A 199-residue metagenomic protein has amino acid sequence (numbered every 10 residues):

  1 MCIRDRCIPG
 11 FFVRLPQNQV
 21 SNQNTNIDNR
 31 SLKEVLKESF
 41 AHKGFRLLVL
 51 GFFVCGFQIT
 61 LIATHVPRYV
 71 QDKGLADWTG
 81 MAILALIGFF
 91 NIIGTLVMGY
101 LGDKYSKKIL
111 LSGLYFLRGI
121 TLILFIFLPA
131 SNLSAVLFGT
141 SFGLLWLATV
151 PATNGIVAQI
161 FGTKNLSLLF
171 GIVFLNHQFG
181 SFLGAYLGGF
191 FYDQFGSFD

Functional and structural regions predicted by a protein language model:
R4-N24: C-terminal membrane-cytosol helix-exit motif in multi-pass small-molecule transporters
S21-L47: Juxtamembrane intracellular "pre-TM" segments in multi-pass secondary transporters
F40-Y100, K107, V150, G184: Extracytoplasmic gate region of multi-pass secondary transporters
F53, S134-A148: Hydrophobic core of transmembrane alpha-helices in multi-pass small-molecule transporters, especially MFS/SLC-type
V70-Q71, L101-G102, L187-G196: Interfacial helix-cap and linker-helix signal at transmembrane-aqueous boundaries of multi-pass secondary transporters
D77-W78, T163-V173: Loop-to-transmembrane helix entry/capping segments in MFS-fold secondary transporters and related SLC/MFSD carriers
I109-L124: Structural signature of the two symmetry-related core transmembrane helices
A148-F161: Intracellular juxtamembrane helix-capping segments at the cytosolic ends of symmetry-related transmembrane helices
